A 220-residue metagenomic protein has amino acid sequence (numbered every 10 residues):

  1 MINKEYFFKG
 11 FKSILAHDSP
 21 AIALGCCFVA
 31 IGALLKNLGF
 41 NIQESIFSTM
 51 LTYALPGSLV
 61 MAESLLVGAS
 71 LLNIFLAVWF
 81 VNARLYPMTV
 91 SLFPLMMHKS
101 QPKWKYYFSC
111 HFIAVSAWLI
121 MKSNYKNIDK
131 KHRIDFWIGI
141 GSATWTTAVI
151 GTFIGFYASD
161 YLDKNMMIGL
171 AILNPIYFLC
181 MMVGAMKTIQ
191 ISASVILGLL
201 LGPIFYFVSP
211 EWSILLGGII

Functional and structural regions predicted by a protein language model:
M1-I2, L24-I31, S116-N124, V149 (+1 more regions): Hydrophobic, membrane-facing alpha-helical anchors
M1-T52, E63-L76: Helix-loop-helix hairpins and the membrane-proximal interhelical loops of multi-pass alpha-helical transport proteins
P20-I22, N41-L51, L76-V81, S109 (+1 more regions): Structural signature of hydrophobic alpha-helical transmembrane segments
N41-Q43, S70-N73, K99-W104, H132-R133 (+1 more regions): Membrane-helix interface segments
T52-E63, L85: A generic, lipid-embedded transmembrane alpha helix
L76-M167: Helix-loop-helix junctions within the multi-pass membrane cores of secondary transporters/permeases
K131-L216: Membrane-embedded alpha-helical modules
